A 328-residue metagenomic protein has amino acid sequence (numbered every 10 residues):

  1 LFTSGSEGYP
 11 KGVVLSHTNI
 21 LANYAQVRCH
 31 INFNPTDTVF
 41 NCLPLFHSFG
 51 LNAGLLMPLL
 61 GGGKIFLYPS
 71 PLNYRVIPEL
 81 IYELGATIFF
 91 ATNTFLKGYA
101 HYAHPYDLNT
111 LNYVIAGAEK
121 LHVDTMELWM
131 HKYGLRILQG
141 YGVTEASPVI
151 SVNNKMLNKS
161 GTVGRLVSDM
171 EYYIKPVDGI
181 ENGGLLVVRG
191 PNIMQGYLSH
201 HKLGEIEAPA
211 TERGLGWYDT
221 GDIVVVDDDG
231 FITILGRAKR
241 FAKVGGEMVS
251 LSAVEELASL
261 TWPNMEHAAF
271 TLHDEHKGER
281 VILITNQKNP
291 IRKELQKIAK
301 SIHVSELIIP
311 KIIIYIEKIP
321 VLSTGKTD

Functional and structural regions predicted by a protein language model:
L1-A22, N153: Conserved AMP-binding A3 loop
T3-S6, V39, L45, F89 (+4 more regions): Conserved S/T- and glycine-rich ATP-binding loop of Class I adenylate-forming
L21-T38, F46-I88, Y102: Conserved AMP-binding/adenylation subdomain of ANL enzymes
A86-A91, A100-K159, E171-Y173: Gly/Ser/Thr-rich phosphate-binding loop
F89, G184, G190, G196 (+1 more regions): AMP-binding/adenylate-forming catalytic core of the ANL superfamily
A118, G142, G164, D222 (+1 more regions): Active-site glycine-centered loops adjacent to acidic/histidine catalytic or metal-binding residues that shape
R165-D169, D178-T211, L215, E247-V249: Conserved ATP/PPi-binding loop(s) of AMP-dependent carboxylate-activating enzymes
E279, H303-T327: AMP-binding/adenylate-forming catalytic domain of the ANL superfamily
